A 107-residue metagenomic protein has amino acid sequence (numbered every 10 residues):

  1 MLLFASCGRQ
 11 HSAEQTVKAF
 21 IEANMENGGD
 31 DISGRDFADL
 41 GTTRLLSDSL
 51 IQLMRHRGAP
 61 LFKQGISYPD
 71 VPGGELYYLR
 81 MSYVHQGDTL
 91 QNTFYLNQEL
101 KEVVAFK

Functional and structural regions predicted by a protein language model:
M1-C7: Sec-dependent bacterial lipoprotein signal peptides
C7-K107: Cystatin/cathelin-like cysteine-protease inhibitor module
